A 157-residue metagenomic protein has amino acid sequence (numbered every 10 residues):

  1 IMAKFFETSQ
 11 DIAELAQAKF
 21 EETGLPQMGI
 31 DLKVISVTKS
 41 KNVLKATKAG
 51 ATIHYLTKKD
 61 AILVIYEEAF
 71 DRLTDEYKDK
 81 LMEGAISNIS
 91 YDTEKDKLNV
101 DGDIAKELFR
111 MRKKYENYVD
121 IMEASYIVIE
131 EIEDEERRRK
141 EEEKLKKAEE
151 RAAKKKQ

Functional and structural regions predicted by a protein language model:
I1-M2: Short, Lys/Arg-enriched N-terminal segments with co-localized hydrophobic residues within the first ~10-30 amino acids
F5-E7, D11-E14, E21-E22: N-terminal non-catalytic regions of secreted/periplasmic and cell-surface proteins
S9, A69-R72: Short acidic, S/G/P-rich loop/turn micro-motifs used as interaction or catalytic elements
A16, F20, G24-I30, T38-I62 (+1 more regions): Metalloprotease/metallohydrolase-associated module, dominated by Zn2+-dependent proteases
V64-E67: An amphipathic, hydrophobic-aromatic interaction surface with interspersed Lys/Arg that forms lipid/phosphate-bearing
T74, S90-Y91: Activation segment
D79-I89: Active-site recognition of the HExxH zinc-binding catalytic motif
